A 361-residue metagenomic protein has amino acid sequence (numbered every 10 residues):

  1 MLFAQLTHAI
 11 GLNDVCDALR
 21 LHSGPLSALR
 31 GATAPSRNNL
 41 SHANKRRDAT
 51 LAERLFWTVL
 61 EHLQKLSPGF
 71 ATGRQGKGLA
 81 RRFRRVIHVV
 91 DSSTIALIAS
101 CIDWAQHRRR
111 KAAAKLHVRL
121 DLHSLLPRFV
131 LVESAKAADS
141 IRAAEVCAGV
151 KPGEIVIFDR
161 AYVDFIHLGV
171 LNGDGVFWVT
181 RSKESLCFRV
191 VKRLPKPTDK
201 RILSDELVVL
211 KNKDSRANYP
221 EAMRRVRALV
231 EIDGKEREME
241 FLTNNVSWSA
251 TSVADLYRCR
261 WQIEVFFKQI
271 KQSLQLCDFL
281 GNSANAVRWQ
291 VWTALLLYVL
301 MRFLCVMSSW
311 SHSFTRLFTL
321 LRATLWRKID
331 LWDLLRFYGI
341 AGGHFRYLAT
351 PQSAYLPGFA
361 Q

Functional and structural regions predicted by a protein language model:
M1-D14, A18, R47, R54-L55 (+3 more regions): Single, function-defining residue in the core of a domain
H22: Short edge-strand/loop segments of extracellular domains
A28-R47: Major-groove recognition helix of helix-turn-helix-like DNA-binding domains
L51-S67: Short Lys/Arg-enriched helix C-cap and helix-to-coil transition segments that create basic nucleic-acid-contact patches
K65-G76: A short, well-structured juxtamembrane/interface segment
